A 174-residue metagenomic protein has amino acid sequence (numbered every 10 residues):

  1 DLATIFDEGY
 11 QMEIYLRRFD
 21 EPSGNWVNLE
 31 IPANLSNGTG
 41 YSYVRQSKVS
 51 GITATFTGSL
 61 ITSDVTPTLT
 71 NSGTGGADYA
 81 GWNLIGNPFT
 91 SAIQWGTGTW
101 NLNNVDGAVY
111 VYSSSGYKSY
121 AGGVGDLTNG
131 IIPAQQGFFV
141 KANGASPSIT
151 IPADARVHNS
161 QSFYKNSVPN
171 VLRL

Functional and structural regions predicted by a protein language model:
D1-Y10, V27-N104, I132-P133, F139-L174: A short, polar beta-strand/turn micro-motif
Y10-N25, G107-S115: Short beta-strand segments and strand-loop junctions that repeat across beta-rich extracellular domains
N25-E30, G123-G125: Short alpha-helix capping/helix-loop boundary micro-motifs
T97-Q136: Internal maturation/activation junctions in enzymes
